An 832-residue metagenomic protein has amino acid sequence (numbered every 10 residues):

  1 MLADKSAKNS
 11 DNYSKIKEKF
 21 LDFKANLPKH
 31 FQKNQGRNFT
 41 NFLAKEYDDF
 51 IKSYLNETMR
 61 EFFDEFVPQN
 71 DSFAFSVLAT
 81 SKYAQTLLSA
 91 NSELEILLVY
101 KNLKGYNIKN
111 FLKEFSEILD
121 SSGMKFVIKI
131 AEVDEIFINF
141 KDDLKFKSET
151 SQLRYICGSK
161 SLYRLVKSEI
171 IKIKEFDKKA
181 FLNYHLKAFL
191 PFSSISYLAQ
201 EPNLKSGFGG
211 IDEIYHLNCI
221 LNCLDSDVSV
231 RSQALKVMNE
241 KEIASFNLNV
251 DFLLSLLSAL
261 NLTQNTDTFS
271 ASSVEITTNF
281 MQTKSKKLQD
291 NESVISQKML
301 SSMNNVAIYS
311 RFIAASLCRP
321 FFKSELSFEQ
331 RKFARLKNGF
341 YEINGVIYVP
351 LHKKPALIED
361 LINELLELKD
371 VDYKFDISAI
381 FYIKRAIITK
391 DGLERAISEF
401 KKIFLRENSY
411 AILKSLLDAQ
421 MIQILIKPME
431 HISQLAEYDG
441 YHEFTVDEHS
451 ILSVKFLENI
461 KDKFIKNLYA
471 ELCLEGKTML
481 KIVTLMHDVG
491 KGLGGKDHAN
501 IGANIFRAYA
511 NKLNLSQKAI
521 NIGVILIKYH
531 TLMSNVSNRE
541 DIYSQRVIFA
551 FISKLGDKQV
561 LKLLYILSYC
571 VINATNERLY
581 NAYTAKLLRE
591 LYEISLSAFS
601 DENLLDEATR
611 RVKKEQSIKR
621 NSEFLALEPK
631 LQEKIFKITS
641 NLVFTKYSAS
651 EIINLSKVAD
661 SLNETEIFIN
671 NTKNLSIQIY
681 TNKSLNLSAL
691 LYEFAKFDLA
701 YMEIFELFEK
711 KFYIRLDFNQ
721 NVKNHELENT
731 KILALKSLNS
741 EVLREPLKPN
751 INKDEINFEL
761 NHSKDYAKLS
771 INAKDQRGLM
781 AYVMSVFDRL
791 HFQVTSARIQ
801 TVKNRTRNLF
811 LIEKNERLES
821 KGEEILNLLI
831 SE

Functional and structural regions predicted by a protein language model:
A3, S10, F176-P320: Conserved nucleotidyltransferase catalytic core and NTase-mimicking acidic/glycine-rich helix/loop elements in nucleic
Y13-L27, F31, N41-F62, F66 (+2 more regions): Acidic/His-rich, divalent-metal-binding segments that scaffold phosphate/diphosphate chemistry
A44-K52, T58, V67-N70, I108-R164 (+4 more regions): Conserved catalytic core of two-metal-ion nucleotidyltransferases
K52-K104, K109: Active-site nucleotide-donor binding segment shared across nucleotidyl transfer reactions
Q85-L94, L98-N110, A470-F599: Divalent metal-dependent catalytic cores for phosphoryl transfer on phosphate-bearing substrates
L94, Q264-T277, D290-N344, Y543-E832: Non-catalytic interaction/regulatory segments
E149-S196, Q200-P202, D541-S544, F551-I552 (+3 more regions): Long, amphipathic alpha-helical stalk/connector segments used for oligomerization, subunit docking, or mechanical
L256, R319-I388, R395: Structured, charged N-terminal subsegments at the starts of enzyme catalytic cores and at intra-chain domain/subunit
